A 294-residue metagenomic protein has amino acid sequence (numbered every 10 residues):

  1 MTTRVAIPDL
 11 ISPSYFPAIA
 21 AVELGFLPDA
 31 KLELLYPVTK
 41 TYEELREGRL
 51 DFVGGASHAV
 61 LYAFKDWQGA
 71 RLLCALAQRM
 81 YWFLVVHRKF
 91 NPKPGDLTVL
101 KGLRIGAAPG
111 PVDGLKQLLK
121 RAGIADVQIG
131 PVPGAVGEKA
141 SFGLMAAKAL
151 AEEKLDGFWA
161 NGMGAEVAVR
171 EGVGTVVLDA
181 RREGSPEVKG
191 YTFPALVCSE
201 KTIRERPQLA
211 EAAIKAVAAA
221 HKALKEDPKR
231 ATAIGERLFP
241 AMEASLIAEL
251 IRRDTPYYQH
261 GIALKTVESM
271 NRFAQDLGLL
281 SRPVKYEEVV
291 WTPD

Functional and structural regions predicted by a protein language model:
T2-G25, A30-L35, W82, N91-V167 (+2 more regions): Bilobed "Venus flytrap"/periplasmic-binding protein-like clamshell domains and structurally analogous long
T3-I7, G69-L76, R104-I105, D179 (+1 more regions): A structural signal for short loop-to-beta-strand junctions that line the ligand-binding cleft of periplasmic/secreted
P17-A20, Y36-A70, W82-F90, K116-L118 (+2 more regions): Pocket-flanking alpha-helical
D29-L32, D126-P131, F239-R252, S281-E287: Short, surface-exposed acidic
L73-P94, K189-E205: Hydrophobic/proline-rich hinge and linker segments of small-molecule sensing/allosteric domains, predominantly
K139, M145-E236: Pocket-lining segment of extracytoplasmic ligand-binding domains
R204-S281: Secondary-structure end/capping motifs
A274-D294: Conserved C-terminal helix/tail region of periplasmic/extracytoplasmic solute-binding proteins
